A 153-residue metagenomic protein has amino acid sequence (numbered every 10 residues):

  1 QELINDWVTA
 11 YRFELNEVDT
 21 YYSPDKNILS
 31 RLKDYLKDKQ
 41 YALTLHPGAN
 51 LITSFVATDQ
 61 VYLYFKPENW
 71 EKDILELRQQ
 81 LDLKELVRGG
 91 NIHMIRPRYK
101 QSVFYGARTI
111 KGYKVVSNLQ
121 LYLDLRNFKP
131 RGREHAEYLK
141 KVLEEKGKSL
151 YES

Functional and structural regions predicted by a protein language model:
Q1-N5: Loop-centered beta-sheet repeat module
Y11-R98: Short gly/ser-rich loop at a beta-strand->alpha-helix junction or flexible surface loop bordering the NTP-binding
L86-S153: C-terminal regulatory/effector modules of DNA-binding transcriptional regulators
